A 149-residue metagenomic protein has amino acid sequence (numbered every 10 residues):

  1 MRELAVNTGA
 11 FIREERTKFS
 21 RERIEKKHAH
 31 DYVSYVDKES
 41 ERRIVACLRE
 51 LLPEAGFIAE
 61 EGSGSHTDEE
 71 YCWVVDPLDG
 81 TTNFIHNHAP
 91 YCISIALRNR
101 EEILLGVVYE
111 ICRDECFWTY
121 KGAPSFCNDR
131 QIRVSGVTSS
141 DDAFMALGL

Functional and structural regions predicted by a protein language model:
M1-L78: N-terminal subdomain of lithium-sensitive/metallo-dependent phosphomonoesterases centered on the IMPase/IPPase/PAP
I12, D37, L48, T81 (+3 more regions): Residue-level signal for inorganic ion chemistry
E15, N83, N128: Residues that scaffold the ATP/ADP-binding catalytic core of kinase and kinase-like folds
F19, Y91, T119-A123: A short, compositionally biased
E61-S63, L78-T81, D129, L149: Short, well-ordered turn and helix-capping elements at secondary-structure junctions
E69-C112: Glycine-rich active-site/cofactor-binding loop and its immediate structural neighborhood
A96-L149: Acidic beta-strand-loop-alpha-helix segment within the catalytic core of divalent metal-dependent phosphate-processing
